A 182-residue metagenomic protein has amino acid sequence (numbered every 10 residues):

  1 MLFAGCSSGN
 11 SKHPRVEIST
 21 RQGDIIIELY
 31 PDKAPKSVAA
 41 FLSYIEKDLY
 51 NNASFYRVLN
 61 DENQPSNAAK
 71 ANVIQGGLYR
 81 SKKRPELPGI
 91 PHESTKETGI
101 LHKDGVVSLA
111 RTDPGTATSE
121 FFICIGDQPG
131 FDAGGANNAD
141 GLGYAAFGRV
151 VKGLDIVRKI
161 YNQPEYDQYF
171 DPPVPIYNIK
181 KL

Functional and structural regions predicted by a protein language model:
F3-L182: Cyclophilin-like peptidyl-prolyl cis-trans isomerases
